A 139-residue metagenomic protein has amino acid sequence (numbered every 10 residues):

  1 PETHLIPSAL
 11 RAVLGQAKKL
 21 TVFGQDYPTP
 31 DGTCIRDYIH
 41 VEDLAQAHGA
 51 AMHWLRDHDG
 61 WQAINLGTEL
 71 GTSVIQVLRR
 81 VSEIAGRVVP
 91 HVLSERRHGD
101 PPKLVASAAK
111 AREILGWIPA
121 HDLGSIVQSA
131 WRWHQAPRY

Functional and structural regions predicted by a protein language model:
P1-H4: Catalytic helix-loop patch of NAD(P)-dependent Rossmann-fold dehydrogenases
I6-Y139: C-terminal substrate-binding subdomain of Rossmann-fold SDR/epimerase-dehydratase oxidoreductases
